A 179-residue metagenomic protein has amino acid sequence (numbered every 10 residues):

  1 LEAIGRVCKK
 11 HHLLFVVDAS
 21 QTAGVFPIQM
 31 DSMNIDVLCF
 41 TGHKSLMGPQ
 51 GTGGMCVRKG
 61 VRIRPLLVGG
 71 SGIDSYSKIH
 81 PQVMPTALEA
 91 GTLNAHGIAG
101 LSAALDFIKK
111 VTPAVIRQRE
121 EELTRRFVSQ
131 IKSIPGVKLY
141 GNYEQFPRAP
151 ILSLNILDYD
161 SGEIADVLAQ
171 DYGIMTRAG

Functional and structural regions predicted by a protein language model:
L1-G179: Pyridoxal 5′-phosphate
